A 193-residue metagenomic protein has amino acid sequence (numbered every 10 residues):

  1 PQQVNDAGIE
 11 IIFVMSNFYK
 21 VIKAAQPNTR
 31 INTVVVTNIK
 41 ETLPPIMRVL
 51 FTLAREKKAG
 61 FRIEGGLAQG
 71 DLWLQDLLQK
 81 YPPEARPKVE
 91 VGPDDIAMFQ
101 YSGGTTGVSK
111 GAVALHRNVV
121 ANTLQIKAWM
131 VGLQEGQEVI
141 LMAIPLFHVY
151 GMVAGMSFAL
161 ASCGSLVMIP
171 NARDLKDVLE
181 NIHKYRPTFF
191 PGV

Functional and structural regions predicted by a protein language model:
P1, K23, K88, K176-L179: Short hydrophobic/charged patches on amphipathic alpha-helices used for structural packing and interfaces
P1-S16, K110-V113, M142, S165-N171: Short beta-strand->loop structural element characteristic of the AMP-binding/adenylate-forming
Q3, I12, V34, C163 (+2 more regions): Residue-level signal for inorganic ion chemistry
D6-G8, T29, K184-Y185: Active-site charged/polar residues at nucleotide-handling catalytic sites that mediate phosphoryl, nucleotidyl
I11-A25, T37-P45, I144, P187-V193: Adenylate-forming
V21-P93: ANL superfamily adenylate-forming
Y81-D95, F99-M142, G164: Conserved adenylate-forming
V120-V139, V149-F189: Conserved AMP-binding/adenylation subdomain of ANL enzymes
